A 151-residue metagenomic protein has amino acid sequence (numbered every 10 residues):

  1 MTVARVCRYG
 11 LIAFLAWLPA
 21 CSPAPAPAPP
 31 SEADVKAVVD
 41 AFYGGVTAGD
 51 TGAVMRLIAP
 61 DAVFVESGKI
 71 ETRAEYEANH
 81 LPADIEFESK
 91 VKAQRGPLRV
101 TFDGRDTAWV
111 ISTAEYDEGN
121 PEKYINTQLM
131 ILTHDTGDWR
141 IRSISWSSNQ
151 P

Functional and structural regions predicted by a protein language model:
M1-L11: Bacterial N-terminal signal peptides that target proteins for export
Y9-A20: Bacterial N-terminal signal peptides
C21-L57: Short, low-complexity N-terminal intrinsically disordered segments enriched in polar/charged residues
S22, W109, I125-P151: Short beta-strand edge/turn micro-motifs at domain boundaries
V39-D50, I58-A62, E66, H80 (+2 more regions): Sec/Tat-exported extracytoplasmic proteins
F42, V54, A62, Y76 (+2 more regions): Hydrophobic pocket/interface hotspot
I58-A59, G68-I70, R99, G104-D106 (+3 more regions): A mature extracytoplasmic/lumenal domain signature
V63, A78-K123: Surface-exposed, charged secondary-structure patches
